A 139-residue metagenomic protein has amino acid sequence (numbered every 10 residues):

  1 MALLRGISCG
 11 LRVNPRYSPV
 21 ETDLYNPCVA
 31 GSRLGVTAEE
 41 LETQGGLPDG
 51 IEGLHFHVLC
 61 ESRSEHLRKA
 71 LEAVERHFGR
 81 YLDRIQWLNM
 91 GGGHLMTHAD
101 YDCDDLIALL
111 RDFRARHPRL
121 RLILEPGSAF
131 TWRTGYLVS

Functional and structural regions predicted by a protein language model:
M1, E42-G45, I107-R114: Short amphipathic alpha-helical segments and helix-helix/interface helices
A2-I51: Conserved anion-binding
L4-S8, P48-G53, D83-W87, H117-R119: A general structural motif
G10-N14, H55-H57, N89-G91: Short beta-strand segments
V58, S62-S139: C-terminal active-site-proximal or functional interface alpha/beta core segments in diverse enzymes
